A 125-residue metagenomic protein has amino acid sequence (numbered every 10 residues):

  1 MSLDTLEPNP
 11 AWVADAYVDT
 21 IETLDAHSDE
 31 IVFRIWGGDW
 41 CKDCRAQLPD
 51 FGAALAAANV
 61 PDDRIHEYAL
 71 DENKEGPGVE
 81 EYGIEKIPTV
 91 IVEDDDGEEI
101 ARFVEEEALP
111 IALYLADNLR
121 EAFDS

Functional and structural regions predicted by a protein language model:
M1-I31, S125: N-terminal leader/targeting and pre-domain segments
E22-A58: Local sequence-structure signature of Cys/Sec-based thiol-disulfide redox active-site neighborhoods
W40, E72, G97: Short, glycine/serine-rich, charged loops/turns that create anion-binding and catalytic segments at active sites
K42-C44, G76-P77, R102: A generic structural signal for short coil/turn motifs at secondary-structure boundaries
Q47-L55, I65-Y68, E81, R102-E106: "Short basic amphipathic alpha-helical interaction patches in structured regions
P61-E75: Thiol-based oxidoreductase modules, predominantly thioredoxin-like and allied folds used for disulfide exchange
G76-I87: Structural alpha/beta surface segment adjacent to cysteine/selenocysteine redox centers across thiol/disulfide enzymes
K86, I91-S125: Non-catalytic, surface beta->alpha helical segment in thiol-disulfide oxidoreductase systems
